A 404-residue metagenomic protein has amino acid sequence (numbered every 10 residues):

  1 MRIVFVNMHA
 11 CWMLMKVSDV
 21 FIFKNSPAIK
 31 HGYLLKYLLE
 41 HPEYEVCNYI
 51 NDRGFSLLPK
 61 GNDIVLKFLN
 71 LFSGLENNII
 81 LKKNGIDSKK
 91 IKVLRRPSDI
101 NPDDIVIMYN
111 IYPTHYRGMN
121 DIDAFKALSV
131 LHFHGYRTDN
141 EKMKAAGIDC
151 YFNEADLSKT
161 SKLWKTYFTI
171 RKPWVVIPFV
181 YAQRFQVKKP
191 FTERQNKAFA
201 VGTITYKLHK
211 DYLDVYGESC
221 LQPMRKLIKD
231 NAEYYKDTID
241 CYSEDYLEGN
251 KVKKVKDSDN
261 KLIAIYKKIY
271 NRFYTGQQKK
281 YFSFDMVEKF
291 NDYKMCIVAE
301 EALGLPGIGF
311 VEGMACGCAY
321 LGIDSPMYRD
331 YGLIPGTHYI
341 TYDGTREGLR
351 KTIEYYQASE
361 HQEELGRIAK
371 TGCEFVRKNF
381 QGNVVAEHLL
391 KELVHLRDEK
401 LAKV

Functional and structural regions predicted by a protein language model:
R2-P42, C47-R95, D99-F310, G322-Y331 (+2 more regions): Nucleotide-sugar donor-binding catalytic core of glycosyltransferases
K294, C316-G317: A short alpha->beta transition loop at the rim of the catalytic pocket in nucleotide-sugar-dependent
A319-L321, H338-I340: A fold-wide structural signal in alpha/beta-hydrolase
Y339-T345, Y356-E360: Conserved acidic donor-binding segment of nucleotide-sugar-dependent glycosyltransferases
G348-L349: Hydrophobic face residues on amphipathic alpha-helices
Q357-E360, E392-V404: Short, hydrophobic alpha-helical segments
E360-V394: A charged, aromatic-enriched C-terminal amphipathic alpha-helix characteristic of glycosyltransferases across folds
